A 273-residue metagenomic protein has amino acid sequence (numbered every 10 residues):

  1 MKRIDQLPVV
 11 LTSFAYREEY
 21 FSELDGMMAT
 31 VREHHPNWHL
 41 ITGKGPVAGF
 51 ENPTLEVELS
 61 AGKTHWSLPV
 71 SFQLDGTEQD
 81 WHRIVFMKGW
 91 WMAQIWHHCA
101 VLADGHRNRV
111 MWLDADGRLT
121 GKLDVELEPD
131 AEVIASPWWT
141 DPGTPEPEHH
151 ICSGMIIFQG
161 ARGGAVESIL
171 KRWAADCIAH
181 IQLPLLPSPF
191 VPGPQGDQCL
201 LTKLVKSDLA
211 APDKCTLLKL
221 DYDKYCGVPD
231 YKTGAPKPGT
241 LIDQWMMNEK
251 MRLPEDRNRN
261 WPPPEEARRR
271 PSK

Functional and structural regions predicted by a protein language model:
M1-R83, H97, V101-H106, G160-G164 (+2 more regions): N-terminal anchoring/stem segment of glycosyltransferases
D25, F86-W90, Q195-K203: A structural signal for well-ordered alpha-helical segments within the folded catalytic domains of diverse enzymes
V31, M92, D116, I156 (+2 more regions): A residue-level signal for conserved active-site and pocket-lining positions in enzyme catalytic cores
P36-G45, R109-D116, I134-A135, D243: Short, hydrophobic beta-strand segments that form beta-sheet elements in well-ordered domains
I41-G49, S60, G117-D124, T140 (+2 more regions): Short, polar loop motifs at secondary-structure junctions
V47-T54, L123-P129, P236: Short loop/helix-cap segments at secondary-structure boundaries that form the rim of catalytic
I84-I151, M155-G163: GT-A fold catalytic core of metal-dependent nucleotide-sugar glycosyltransferases, centered on the diacidic
A161-K273: Catalytic core and acceptor-binding pocket of nucleotide-sugar-dependent glycosyltransferases
